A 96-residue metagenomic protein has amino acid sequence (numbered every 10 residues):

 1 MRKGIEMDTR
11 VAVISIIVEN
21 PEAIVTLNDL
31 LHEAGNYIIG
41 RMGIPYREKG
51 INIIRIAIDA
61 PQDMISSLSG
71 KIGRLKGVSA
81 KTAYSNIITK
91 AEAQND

Functional and structural regions predicted by a protein language model:
M1-D96: Long, contiguous binding/interaction regions
